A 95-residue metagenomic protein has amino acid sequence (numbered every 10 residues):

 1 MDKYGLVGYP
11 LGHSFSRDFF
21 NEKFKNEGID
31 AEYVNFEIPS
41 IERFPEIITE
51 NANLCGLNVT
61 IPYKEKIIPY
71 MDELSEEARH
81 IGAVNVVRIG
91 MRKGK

Functional and structural regions predicted by a protein language model:
D2-K95: Phosphate/diphosphate ligand-binding glycine-rich loop within oxidoreductases
